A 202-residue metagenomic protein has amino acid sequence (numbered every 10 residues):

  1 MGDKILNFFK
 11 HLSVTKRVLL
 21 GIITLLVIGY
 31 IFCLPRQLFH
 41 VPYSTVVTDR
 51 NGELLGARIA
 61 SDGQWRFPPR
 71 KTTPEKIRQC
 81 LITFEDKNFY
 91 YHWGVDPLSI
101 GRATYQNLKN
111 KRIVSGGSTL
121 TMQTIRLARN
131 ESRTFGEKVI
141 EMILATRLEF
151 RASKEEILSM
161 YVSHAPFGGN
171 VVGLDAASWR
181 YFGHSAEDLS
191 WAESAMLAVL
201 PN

Functional and structural regions predicted by a protein language model:
M1-N202: Juxtamembrane regions of bacterial inner-membrane/periplasmic proteins, predominantly the peptidoglycan biogenesis
